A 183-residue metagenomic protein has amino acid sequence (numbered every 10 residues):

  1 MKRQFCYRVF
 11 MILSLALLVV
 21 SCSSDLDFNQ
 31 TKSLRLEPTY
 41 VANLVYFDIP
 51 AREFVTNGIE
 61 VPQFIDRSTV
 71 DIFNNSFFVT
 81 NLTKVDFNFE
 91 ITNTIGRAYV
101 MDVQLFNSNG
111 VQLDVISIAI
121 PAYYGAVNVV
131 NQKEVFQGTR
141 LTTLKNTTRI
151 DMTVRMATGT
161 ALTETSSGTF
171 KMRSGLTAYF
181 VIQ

Functional and structural regions predicted by a protein language model:
K2-C6, A16, S21-Q183: Extracellular/secretory-pathway and virion-surface proteins
